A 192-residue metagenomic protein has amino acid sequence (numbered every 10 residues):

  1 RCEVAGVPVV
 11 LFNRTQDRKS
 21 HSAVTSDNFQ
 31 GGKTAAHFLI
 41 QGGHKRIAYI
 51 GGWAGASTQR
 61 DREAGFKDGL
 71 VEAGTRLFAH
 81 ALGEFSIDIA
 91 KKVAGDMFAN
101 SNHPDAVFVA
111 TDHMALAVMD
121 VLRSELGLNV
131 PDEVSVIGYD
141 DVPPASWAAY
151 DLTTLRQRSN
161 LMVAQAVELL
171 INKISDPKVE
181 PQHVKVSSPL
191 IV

Functional and structural regions predicted by a protein language model:
R1, A5, D61-A73, V93-D96 (+1 more regions): Alpha-helical structural signal in soluble globular domains
R1-Q30, T34, H113, D140-L152: Flexible loop/hinge segments that line or gate small-molecule binding clefts
V9, F38-L39, F66, A90 (+4 more regions): Residue-level signal for nonpolar/aromatic packing positions in well-ordered secondary structure
V24-Y49, I87-D96, A115, Q157-S175: Hydrophobic alpha-helical segments within soluble ligand-binding/sensing domains
K33-A73, H80, Q182-V192: An alpha-beta-alpha
V71-F108: C-terminal regulatory
F78, F98-V192: Flexible loop/turn connectors
